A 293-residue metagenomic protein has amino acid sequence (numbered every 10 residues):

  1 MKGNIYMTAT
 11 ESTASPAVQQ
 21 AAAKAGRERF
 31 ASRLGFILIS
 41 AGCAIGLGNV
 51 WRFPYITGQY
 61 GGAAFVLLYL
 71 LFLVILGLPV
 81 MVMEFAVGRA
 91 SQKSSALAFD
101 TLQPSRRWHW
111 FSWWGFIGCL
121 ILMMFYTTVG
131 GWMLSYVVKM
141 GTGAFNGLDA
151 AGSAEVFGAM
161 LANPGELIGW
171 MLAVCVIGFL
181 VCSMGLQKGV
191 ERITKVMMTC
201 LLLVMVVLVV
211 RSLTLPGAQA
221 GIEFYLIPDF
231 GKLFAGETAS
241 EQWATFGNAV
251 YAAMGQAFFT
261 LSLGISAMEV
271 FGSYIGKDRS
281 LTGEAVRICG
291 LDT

Functional and structural regions predicted by a protein language model:
K2-W51, V80-F85, R89-L102, R106-W113 (+1 more regions): Membrane-interface "cap" regions at the ends of multi-pass membrane proteins
T8-F30, K195-T293: Membrane-embedded translocation segments of transport machinery
A22-R27, I56-Y60, A90, S95-W114 (+2 more regions): Inter-helical loop and helix-membrane interface segments of multi-pass membrane transporters/permeases
E28, T57-M83, E166-L167: Extracellular loop-to-transmembrane helix junctions
L34-F72, S266-E269, E284-V286, G290-T293: Transmembrane helix-boundary motif of multi-pass solute transporters/channels
G35, G62-Y69, R106-F125, E191-L201 (+1 more regions): Alpha-helical transmembrane segments and their helix-start/interface "positive-inside/aromatic belt" motifs in integral
G42, Y69-L78, F116-G141, W170-M184 (+1 more regions): Hydrophobic core segments of alpha-helical transmembrane domains in multi-pass membrane transport and ion-translocation
W170-G189, L261-K277: Transmembrane alpha-helical segments in integral membrane proteins
